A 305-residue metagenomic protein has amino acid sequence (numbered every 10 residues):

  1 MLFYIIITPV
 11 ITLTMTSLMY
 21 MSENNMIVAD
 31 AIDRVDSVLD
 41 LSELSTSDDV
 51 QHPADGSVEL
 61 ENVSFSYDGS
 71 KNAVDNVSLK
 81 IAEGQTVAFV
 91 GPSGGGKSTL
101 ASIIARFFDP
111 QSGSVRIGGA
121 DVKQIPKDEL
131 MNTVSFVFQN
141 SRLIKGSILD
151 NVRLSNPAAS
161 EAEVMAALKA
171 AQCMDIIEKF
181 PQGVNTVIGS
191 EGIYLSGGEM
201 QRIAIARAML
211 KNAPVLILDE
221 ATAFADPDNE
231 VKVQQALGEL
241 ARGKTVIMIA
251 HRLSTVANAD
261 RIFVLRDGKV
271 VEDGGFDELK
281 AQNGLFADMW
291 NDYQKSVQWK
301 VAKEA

Functional and structural regions predicted by a protein language model:
M1-I6: Membrane-water interface of transmembrane alpha-helices in multipass transporters/channels
V10-V38: Cytosolic ends of transmembrane helices, especially the final helix of ABC transmembrane type-1 domains
T14, M21, V38-L41, A259 (+1 more regions): Amphipathic, soluble alpha-helical interaction motifs
L41-S42, F108: Two-component histidine kinase transmitter core
L44-S47: Active-site phosphate-binding and catalytic loops of NTP-dependent enzymes
H52-A305: ABC-type nucleotide-binding domain
